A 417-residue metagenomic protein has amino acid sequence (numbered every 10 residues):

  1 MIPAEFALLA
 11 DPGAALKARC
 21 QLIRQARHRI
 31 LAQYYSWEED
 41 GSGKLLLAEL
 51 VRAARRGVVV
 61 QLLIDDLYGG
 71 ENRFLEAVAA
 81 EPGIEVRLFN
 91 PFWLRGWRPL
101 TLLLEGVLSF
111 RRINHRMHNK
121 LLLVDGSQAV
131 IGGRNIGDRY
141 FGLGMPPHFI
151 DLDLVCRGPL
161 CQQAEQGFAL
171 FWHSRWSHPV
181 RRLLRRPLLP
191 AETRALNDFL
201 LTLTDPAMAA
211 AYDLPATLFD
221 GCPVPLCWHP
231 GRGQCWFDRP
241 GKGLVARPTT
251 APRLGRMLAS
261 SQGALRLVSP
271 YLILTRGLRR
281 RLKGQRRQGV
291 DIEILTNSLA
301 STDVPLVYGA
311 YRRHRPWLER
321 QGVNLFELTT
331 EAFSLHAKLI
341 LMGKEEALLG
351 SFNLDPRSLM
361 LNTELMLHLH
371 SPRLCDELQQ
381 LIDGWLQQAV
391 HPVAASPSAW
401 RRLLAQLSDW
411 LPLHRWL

Functional and structural regions predicted by a protein language model:
M1-K120, V124-L417: Charged, low-complexity intrinsically disordered terminal segments
